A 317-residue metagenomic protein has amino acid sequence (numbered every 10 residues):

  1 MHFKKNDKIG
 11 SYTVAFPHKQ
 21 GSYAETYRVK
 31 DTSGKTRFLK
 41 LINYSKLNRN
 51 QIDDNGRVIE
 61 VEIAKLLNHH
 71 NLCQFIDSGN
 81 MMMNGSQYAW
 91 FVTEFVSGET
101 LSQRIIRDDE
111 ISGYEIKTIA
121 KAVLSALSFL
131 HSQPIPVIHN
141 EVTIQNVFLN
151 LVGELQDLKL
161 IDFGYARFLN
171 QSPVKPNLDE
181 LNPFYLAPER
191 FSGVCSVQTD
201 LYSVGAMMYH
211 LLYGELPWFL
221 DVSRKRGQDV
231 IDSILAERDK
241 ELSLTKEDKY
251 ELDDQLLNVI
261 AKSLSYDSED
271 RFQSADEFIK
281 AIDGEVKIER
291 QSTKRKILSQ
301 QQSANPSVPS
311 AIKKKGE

Functional and structural regions predicted by a protein language model:
N48-L66: AlphaC helix of the eukaryotic protein kinase fold
D77-N80: A short, aromatic-enriched beta-strand patch in the conserved N-lobe beta-sheet of the protein kinase catalytic domain
N84-T100: Conserved short submotifs of the Hanks-type protein kinase catalytic core that shape the nucleotide-binding pocket
I119-A120: Activation segment signature within eukaryotic-like protein kinase domains
S125-V137: Protein kinase catalytic-loop region centered on the HRD/HxD motif
K175-E189: Conserved activation segment of eukaryotic-like protein kinases, specifically the C-terminal portion of the activation
R271: Conserved HRD-motif arginine in the catalytic loop of eukaryotic-like protein kinases
